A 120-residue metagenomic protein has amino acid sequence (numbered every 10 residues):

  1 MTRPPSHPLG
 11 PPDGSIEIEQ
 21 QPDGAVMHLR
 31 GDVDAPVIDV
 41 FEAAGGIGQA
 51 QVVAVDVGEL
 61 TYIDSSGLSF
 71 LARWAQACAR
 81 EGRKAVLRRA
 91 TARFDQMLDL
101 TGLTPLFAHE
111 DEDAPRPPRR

Functional and structural regions predicted by a protein language model:
M1-I63, A72-R120: STAS-like cytosolic regulatory interaction modules
